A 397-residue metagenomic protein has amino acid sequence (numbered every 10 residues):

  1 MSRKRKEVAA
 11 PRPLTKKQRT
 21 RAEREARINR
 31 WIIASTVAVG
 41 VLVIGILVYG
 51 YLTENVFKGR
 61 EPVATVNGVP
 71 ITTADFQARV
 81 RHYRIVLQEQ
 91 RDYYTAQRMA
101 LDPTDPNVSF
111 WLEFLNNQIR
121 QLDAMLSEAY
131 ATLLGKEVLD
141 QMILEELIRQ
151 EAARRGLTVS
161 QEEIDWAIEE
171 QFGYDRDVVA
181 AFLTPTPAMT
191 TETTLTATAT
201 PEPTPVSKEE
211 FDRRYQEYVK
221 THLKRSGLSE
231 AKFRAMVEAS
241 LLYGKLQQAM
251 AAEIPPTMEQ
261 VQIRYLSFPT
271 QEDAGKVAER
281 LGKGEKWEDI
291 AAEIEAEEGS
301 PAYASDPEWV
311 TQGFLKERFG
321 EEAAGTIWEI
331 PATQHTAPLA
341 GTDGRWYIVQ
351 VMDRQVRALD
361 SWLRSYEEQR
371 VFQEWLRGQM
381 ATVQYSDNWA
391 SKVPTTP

Functional and structural regions predicted by a protein language model:
M1-K17: N-terminal intrinsically disordered, acidic low-complexity segments at the extreme N-terminus
R12-V37, I46-G59, V66, T198-T204 (+4 more regions): PPIase-associated folding chaperone regions across multiple families
T53-K232: N-terminal targeting/tethering segments
V69, F76, R81, E162-I164 (+6 more regions): Solvent-exposed coil/turn segments that connect beta secondary-structure elements in extracytoplasmic/periplasmic
R154-I164, D289-E293, T336-L339: Surface-exposed patches in mature extracellular/periplasmic domains of secreted proteins
F172-L183, E288-D289, E298-D306: Secretory-pathway/luminal and periplasmic proteins that interact with or process carbohydrate-rich
W309-V310, G341: Beta-strand-rich non-transmembrane domains
